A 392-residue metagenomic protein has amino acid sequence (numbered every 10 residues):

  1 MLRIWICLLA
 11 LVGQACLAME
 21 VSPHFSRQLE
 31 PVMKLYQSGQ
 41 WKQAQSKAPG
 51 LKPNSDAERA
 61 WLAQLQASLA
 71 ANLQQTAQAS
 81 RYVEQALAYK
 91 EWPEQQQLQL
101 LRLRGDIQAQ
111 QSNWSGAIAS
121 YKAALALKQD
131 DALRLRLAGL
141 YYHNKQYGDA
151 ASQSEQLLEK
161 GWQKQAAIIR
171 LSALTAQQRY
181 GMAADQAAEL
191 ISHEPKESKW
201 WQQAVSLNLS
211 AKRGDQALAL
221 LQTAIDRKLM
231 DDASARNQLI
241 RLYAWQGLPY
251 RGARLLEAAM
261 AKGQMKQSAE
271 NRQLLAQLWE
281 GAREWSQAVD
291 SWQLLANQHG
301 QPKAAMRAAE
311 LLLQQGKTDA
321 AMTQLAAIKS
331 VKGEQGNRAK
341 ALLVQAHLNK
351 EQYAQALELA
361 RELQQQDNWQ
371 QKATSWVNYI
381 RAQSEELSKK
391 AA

Functional and structural regions predicted by a protein language model:
L2, I6-L100, D106-S112, A119 (+3 more regions): N-terminal leader/linker segments that initiate helical-solenoid repeat arrays
E20-E30, D56-A63, P93-L101, L127-L135 (+8 more regions): Generic helix N-cap/helix-start motif at coil->alpha-helix transitions
A269-R283, D290-K332: Alpha-helical adaptor scaffolds
